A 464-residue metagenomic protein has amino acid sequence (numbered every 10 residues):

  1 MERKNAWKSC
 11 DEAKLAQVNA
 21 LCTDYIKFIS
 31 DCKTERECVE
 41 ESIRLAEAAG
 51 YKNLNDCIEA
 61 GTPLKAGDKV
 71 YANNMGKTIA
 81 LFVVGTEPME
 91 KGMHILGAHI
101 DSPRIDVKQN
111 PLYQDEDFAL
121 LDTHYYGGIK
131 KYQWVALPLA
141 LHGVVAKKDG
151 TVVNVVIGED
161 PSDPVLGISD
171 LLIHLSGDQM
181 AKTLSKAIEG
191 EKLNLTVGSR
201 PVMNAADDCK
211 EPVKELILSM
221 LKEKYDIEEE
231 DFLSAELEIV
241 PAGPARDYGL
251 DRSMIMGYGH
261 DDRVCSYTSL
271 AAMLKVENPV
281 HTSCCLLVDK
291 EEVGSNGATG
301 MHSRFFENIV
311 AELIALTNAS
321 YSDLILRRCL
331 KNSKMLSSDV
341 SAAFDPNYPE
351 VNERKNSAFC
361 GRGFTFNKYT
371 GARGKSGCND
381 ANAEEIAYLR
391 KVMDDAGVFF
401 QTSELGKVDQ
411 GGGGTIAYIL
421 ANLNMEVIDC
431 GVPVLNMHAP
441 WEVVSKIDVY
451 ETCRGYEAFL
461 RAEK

Functional and structural regions predicted by a protein language model:
M1-K464: N-terminal hydrophobic/helix-forming segments and targeting peptides
